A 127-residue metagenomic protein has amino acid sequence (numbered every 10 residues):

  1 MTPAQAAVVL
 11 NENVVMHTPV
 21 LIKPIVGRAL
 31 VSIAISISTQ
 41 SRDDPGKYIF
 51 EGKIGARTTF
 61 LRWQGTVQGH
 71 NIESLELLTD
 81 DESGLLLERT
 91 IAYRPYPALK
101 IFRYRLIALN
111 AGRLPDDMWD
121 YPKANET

Functional and structural regions predicted by a protein language model:
P3-R57: A solvent-exposed, acidic/Ser-Thr-rich amphipathic alpha-helical stretch
T39-T127: A beta-strand edge to alpha-helix "cap/lid" segment located at domain peripheries
